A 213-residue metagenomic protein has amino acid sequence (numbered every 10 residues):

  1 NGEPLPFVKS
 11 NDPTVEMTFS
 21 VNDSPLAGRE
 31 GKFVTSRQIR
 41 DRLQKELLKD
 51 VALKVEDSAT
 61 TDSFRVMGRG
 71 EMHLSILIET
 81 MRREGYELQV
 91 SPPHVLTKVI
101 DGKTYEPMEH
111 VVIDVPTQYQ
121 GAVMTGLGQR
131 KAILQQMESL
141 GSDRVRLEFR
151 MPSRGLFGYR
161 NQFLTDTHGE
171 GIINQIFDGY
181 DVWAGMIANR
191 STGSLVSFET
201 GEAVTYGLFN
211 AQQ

Functional and structural regions predicted by a protein language model:
N1-Q213: Accessory interaction regions appended to the cores of large information-processing enzymes
